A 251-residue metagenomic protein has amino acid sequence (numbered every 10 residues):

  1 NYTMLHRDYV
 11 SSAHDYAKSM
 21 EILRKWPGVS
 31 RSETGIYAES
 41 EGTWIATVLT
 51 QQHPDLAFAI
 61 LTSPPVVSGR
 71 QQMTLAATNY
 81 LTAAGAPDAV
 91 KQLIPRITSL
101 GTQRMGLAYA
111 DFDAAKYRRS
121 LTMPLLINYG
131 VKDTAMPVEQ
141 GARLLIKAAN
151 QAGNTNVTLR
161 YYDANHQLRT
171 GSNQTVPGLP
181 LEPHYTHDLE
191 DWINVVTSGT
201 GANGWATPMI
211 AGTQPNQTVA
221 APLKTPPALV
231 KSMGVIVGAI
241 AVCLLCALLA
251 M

Functional and structural regions predicted by a protein language model:
N1-A206: Soluble extramembrane regions of membrane proteins in the secretory/endomembrane system
I210-M251: Extended non-globular C-terminal regions
